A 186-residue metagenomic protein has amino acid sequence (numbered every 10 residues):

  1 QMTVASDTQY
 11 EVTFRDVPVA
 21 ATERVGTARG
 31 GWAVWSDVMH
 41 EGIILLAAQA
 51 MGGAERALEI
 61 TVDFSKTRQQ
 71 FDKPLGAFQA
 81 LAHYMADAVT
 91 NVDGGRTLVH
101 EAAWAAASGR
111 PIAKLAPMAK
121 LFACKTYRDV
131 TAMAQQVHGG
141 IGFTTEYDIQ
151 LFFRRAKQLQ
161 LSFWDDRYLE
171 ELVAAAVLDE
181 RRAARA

Functional and structural regions predicted by a protein language model:
Q1-E59, D63, K73, R167 (+1 more regions): FAD-binding core of flavoproteins
T27-A28, A77, S108, T145 (+1 more regions): Residue-level signature of the cytosolic catalytic core of signaling kinases
V62, K66-K73, V89-F122, Q135-H138 (+1 more regions): C-terminal helix-coil-helix/basic helical segment that borders enzyme active sites and/or dimer interfaces and provides
W104, Y127-F153: A glycine-biased, small/acidic residue-tolerant capping/turn segment at secondary-structure junctions
I141-A186: Glycine-rich phosphate/cofactor-binding loops in nucleotide/flavin-utilizing enzymes
